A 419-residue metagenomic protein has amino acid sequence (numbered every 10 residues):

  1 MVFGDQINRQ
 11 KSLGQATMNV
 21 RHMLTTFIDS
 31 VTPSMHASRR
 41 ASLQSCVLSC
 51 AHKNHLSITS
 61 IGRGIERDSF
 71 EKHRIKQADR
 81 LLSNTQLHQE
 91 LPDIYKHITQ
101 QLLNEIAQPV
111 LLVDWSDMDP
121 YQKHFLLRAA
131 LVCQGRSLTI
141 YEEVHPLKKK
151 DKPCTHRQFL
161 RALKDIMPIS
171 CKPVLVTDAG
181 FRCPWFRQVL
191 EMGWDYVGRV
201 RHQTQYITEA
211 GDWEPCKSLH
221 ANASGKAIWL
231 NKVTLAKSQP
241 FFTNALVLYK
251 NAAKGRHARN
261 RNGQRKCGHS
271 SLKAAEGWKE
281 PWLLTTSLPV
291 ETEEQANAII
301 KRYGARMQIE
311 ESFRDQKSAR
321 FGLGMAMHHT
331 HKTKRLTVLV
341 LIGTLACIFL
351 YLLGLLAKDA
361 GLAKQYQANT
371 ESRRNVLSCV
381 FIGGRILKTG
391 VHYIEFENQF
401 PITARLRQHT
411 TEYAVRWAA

Functional and structural regions predicted by a protein language model:
V2-H55, R67, D93-I94, I106-P109 (+2 more regions): Single, function-defining residue in the core of a domain
V47, I75-G135: Active-site-proximal, Lys/Arg-enriched surface segment that forms a nucleic-acid-binding/basic interface patch
I58: Helix-turn-helix DNA-binding elements, focusing on the entry/boundary residues of the two helices that contact DNA
I65-Q77: Short, basic interhelical loop/turn and adjoining N-cap of the next helix at nucleic-acid- or acidic-partner-contacting
